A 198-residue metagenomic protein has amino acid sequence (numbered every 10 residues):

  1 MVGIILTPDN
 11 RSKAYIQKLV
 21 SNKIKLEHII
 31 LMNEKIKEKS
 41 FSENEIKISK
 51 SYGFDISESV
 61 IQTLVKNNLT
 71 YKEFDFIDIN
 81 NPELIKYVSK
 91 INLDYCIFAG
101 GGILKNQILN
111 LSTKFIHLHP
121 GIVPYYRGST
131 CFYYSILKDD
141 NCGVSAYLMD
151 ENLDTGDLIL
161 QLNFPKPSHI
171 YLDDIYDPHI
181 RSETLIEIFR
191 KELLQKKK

Functional and structural regions predicted by a protein language model:
M1-K198: One-carbon transfer enzymes
